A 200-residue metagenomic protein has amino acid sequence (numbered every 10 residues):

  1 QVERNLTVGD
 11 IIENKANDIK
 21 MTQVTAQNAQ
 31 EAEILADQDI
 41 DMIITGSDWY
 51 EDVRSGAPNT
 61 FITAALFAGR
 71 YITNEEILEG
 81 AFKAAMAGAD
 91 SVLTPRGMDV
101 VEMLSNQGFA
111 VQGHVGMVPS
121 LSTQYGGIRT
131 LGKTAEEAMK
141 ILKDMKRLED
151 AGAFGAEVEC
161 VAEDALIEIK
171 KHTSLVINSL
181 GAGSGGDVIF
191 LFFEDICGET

Functional and structural regions predicted by a protein language model:
Q1-T200: Alpha/beta enzyme core
